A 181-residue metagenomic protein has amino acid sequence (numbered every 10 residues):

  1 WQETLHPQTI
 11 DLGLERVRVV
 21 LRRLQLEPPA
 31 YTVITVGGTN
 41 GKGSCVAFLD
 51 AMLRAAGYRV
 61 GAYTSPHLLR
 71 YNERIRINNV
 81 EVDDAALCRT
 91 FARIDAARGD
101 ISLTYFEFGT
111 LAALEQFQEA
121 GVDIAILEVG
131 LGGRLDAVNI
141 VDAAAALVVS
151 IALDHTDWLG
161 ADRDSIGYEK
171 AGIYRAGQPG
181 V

Functional and structural regions predicted by a protein language model:
W1-Q8: Charged, amphipathic alpha-helical linker segments immediately N-terminal to NTP-binding catalytic cores
Q2, V141-A143: ATP-dependent carboxylate-amine ligase
Q8-I10, L14-Y31, A55-V141, L153 (+2 more regions): ATP-dependent carboxylate-amine ligase catalytic core
V36, S44-G61: A conserved segment at the C-terminal end of the G1
A144, W158-V181: Internal gly/pro-rich beta-alpha loop/helix module that stabilizes soluble enzyme cofactors or their anionic handles
